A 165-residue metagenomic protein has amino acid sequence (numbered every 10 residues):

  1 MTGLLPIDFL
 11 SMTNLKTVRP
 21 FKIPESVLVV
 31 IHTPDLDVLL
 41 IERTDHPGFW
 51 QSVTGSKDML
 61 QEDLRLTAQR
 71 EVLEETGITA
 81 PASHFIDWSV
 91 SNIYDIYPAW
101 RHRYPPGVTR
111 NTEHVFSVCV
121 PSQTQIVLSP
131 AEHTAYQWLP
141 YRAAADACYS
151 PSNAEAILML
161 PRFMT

Functional and structural regions predicted by a protein language model:
T2-T33, P105-P106: Acidic, metal-coordinating catalytic segment for phosphate/diphosphate chemistry, firing primarily on the Nudix
E25-V27, L36, E113-H114, T134: Change "...and in nucleic-acid phosphodiester-cleaving endonucleases..." to "...and in nucleic-acid processing enzymes
H32-D37, H46-P47, M59, V90-D95 (+1 more regions): Short, charged/polar surface micro-motifs in flexible loops or helix N-caps
T33-P81: Conserved Nudix-box catalytic region and its N-terminal flanking loop in Nudix hydrolases and closely related
P47-W50, T109-T165: Nudix hydrolase/Nudix homology domain
I78-T124: Active-site segment of metal-dependent pyrophosphate-handling enzymes, primarily the Nudix hydrolase catalytic core
